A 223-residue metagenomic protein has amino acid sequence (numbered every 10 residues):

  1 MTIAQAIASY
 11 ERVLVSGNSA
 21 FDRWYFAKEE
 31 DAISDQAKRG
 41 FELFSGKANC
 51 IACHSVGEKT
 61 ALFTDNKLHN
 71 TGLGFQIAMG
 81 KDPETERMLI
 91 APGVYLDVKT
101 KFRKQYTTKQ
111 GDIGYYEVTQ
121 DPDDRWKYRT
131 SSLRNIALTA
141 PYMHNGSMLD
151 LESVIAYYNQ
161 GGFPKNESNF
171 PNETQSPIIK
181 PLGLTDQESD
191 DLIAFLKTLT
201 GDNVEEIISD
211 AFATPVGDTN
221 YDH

Functional and structural regions predicted by a protein language model:
M1-E11, N18, I208-F212: Composition-driven recognition of low-complexity segments enriched in small/aliphatic/hydroxylated residues
T2, A6, A32-D35, R39 (+3 more regions): Extracytoplasmic/secreted proteins, especially bacterial periplasmic and envelope-associated proteins
A8-G17, A156-P164: Glycine-rich, acidic and aromatic/proline-enriched surface loops and short helix-turn segments that act as binding
S19-L149, S153-A156, K165-N169, I207-H223: Short glycine/threonine-rich turn/loop motifs
V56, G161, T198-D202: Generic structural signal for alpha-helix termini and adjacent loop/cap motifs
E152-L182, Q187-D190: Active-site pocket scaffolds in enzymes
S176-H223: TerminUS-proximal long segments
